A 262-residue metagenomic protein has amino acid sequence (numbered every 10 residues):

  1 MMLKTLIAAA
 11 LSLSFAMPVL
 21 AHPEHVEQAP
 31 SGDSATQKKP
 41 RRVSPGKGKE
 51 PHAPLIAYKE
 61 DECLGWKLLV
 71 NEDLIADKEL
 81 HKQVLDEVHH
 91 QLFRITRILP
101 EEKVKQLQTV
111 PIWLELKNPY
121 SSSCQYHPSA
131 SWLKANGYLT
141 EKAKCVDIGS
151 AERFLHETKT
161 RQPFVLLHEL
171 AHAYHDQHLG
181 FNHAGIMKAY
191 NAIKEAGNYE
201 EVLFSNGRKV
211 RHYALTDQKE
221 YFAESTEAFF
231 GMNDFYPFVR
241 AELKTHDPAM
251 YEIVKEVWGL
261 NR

Functional and structural regions predicted by a protein language model:
M1-I7: Bacterial N-terminal signal peptides that target proteins for export
T5, L20-E115, P119, P128 (+1 more regions): N-terminal low-structure segments adjacent to metalloprotease catalytic domains across cellular compartments
A8-P18: Bacterial N-terminal signal peptides
A57, T160-F164, H212: Alpha-helical hydrophobic/aromatic positions enriched in membrane-embedded helices and signal peptides
N71, H81-E195, F238, Y251: Acidic/His-rich structured neighborhood in mature extracellular/periplasmic domains
K134-A143, G149-E152, H156, Y190-R262: Metalloprotease/metallohydrolase-associated module, dominated by Zn2+-dependent proteases
